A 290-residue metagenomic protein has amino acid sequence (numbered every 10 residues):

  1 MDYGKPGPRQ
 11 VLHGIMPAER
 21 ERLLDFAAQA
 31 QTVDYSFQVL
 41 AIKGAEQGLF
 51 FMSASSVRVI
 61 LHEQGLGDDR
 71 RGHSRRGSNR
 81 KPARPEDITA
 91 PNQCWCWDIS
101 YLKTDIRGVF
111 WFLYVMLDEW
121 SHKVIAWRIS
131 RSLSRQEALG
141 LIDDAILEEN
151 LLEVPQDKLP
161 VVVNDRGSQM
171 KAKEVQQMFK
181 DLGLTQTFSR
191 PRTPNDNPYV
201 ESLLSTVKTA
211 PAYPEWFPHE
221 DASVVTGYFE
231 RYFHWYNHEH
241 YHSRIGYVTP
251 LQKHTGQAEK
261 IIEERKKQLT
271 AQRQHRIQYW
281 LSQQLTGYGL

Functional and structural regions predicted by a protein language model:
M1-C94, T193, H254-I261: Basic, flexible linker segments flanking DNA-binding modules in nucleic acid-interacting mobile-element proteins
L23, L40, V57, D98 (+11 more regions): Mobile genetic element proteins and their domesticated derivatives, centered on retroelements and DNA transposons
Q29, F50, L61-V115, G140-D144 (+2 more regions): Mobile-element integrase/transposase regions, centering on the N-terminal DNA-binding/Zn-coordinating module
D118-E119, I129-Q136: A short acidic/small-residue loop/turn micro-motif
I142, E153-K171, R190, P194 (+1 more regions): Acidic/histidine-rich, metal-coordinating catalytic segments
L159-R166, K180-Y199, P214-D221: RNase H-like polynucleotidyl transferase catalytic core
K173, K180-L184, K208-L290: C-terminal domain-tail junction helix/linker
